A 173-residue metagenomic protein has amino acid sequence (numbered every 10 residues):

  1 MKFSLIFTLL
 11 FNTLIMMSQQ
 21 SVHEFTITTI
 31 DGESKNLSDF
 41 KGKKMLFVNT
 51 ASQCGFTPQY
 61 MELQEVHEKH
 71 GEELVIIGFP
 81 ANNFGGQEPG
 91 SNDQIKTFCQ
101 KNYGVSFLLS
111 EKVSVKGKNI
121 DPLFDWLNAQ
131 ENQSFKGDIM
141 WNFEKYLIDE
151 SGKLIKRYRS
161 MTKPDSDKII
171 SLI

Functional and structural regions predicted by a protein language model:
M1-S21: Bacterial Sec-dependent N-terminal signal peptides
M17-S38, P122: N-terminal "domain-start" segment that seeds a small globular fold
V22, D93-N142: Short, internal strand/loop/helix patches that form the active-site neighborhood or redox-interaction surface
T29, N49-Q53: Amphipathic alpha-helical repeat scaffolds
K41-K44, Q53, T57-N82, Q100-Y103: Conserved helix-turn-beta segment immediately C-terminal to the redox Cys motif in thioredoxin-like folds
E73-G90, S106-G117: Thiol-based oxidoreductase modules, predominantly thioredoxin-like and allied folds used for disulfide exchange
P122-D125, A129-I173: Thiol-/selenol-based redox modules, centered on thioredoxin-like and closely related oxidoreductase domains
